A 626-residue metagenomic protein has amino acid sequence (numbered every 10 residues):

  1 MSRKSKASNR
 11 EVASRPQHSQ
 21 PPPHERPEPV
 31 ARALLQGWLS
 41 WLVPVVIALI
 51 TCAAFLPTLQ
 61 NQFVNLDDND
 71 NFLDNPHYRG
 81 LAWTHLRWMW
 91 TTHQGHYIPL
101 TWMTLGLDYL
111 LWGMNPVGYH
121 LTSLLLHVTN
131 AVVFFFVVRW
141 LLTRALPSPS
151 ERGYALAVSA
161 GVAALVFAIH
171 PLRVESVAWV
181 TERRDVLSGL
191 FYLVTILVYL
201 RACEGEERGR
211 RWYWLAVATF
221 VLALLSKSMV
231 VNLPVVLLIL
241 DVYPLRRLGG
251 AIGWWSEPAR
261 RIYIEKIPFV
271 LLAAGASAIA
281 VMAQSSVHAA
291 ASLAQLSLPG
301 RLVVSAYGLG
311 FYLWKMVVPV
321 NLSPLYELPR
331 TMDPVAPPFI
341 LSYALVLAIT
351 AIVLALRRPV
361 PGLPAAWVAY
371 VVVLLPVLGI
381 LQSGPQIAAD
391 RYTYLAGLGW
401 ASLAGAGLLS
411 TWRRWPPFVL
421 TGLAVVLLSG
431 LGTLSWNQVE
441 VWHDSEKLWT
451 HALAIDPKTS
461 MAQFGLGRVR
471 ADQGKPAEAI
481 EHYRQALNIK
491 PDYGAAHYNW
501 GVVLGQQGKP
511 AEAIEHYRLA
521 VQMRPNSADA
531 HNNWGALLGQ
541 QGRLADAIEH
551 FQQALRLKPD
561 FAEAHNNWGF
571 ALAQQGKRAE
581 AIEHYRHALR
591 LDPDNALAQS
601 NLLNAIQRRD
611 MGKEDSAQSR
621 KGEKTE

Functional and structural regions predicted by a protein language model:
S2-A495, N499, D529, N533: Polytopic membrane enzymes that build or remodel cell-surface glycoconjugates and lipids
M461-A471, A495-Q506, D529-Q540, E563-F570 (+1 more regions): Conserved alpha-helical positions within TPR/SEL1-like repeat arrays
I582, R586-H587, D594-E626: Terminal, low-structured helical/coil segments at or just beyond the last alpha-helical repeat
